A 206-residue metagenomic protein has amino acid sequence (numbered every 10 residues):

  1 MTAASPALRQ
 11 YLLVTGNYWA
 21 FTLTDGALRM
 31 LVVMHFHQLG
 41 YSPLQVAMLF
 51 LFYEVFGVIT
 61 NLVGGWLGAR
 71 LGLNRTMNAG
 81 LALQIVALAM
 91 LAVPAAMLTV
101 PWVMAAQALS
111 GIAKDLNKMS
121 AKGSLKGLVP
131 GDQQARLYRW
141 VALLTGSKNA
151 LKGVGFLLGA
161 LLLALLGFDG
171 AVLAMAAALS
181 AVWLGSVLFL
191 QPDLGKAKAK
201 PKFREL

Functional and structural regions predicted by a protein language model:
M1-L8, V187-L206: Juxtamembrane intracellular "pre-TM" segments in multi-pass secondary transporters
A4-V55: Helix-loop boundary and gating motifs at the non-cytosolic
E54-L62, K152-G153: Residue-level signature of mid-helix packing/kink "hotspots" within the transmembrane helices of 12-pass Major
T60-L73, L163: Helix-to-loop junctions at the C-terminal end of transmembrane segments in multipass secondary transporters
A82-M97: C-terminal ends and interior cores of transmembrane alpha-helices in multi-pass membrane transporters/permeases
A106-K148: Cytoplasmic helix-loop-helix junction between adjacent transmembrane helices in 12-TM secondary transporters
G170-V187: Symmetry-related core transmembrane helices of the 12-TM Major Facilitator Superfamily/SLC fold
